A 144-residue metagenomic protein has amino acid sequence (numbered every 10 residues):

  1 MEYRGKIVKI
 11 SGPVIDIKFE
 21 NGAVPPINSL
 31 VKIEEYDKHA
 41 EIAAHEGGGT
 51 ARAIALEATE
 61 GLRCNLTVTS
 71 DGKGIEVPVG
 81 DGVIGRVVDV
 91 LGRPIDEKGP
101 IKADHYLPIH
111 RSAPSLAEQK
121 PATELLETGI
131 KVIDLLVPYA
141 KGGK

Functional and structural regions predicted by a protein language model:
M1-R86, V90-I95: N-terminal accessory targeting/assembly segments
L66-V68, I75, I95-K144: P-loop NTPase nucleotide-binding/switch module
